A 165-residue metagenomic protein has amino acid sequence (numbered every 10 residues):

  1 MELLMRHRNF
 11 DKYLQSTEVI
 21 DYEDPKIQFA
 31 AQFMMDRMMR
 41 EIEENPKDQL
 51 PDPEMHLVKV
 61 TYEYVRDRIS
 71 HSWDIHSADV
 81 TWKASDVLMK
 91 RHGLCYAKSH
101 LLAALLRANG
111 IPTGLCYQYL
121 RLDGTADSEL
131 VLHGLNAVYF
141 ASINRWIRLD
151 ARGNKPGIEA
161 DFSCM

Functional and structural regions predicted by a protein language model:
E2-K90: Secondary-structure boundary elements
L57, T61, R91-L101, L106: Active-site nucleophilic cysteine motif
W73, S77, C95-Y96, D123 (+1 more regions): Residues in flexible loops and secondary-structure boundaries
V87, R91-L94, S128: Secondary-structure capping and boundary motifs in well-ordered enzyme cores
H100-M165: Hydrophobic/aromatic-rich core segments of domains that either
